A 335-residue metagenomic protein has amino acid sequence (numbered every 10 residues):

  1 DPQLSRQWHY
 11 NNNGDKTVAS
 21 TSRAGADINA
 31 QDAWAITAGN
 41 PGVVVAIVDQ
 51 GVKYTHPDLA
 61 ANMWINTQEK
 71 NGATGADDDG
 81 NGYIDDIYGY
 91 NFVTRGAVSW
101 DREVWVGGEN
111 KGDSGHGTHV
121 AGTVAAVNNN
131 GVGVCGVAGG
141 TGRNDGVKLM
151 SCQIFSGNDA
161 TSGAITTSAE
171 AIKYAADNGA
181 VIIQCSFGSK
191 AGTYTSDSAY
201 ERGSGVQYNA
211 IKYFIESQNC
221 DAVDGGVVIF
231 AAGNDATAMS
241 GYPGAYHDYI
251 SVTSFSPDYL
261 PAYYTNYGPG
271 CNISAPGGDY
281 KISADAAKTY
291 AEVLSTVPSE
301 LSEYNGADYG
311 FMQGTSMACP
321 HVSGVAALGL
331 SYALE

Functional and structural regions predicted by a protein language model:
D1-T17: Autoinhibitory propeptides
N29-A164, N178, G192-T193, V223-D224 (+6 more regions): Subtilisin-like serine protease catalytic core
A46, V120, A180-V297: Catalytic-core segments of hydrolase enzymes
D49, G233, G314: Active-site glycine-centered loops adjacent to acidic/histidine catalytic or metal-binding residues that shape
S114, T118, G122, V132 (+5 more regions): A structural signal for well-ordered alpha-helical segments within the folded catalytic domains of diverse enzymes
A121-A125, M150-G157, V181, C185 (+2 more regions): Hydrolase catalytic cores
A160, K173, T315: Active-site-adjacent betaalpha module
E170-G179: Short, well-structured alpha-helical segments in soluble
